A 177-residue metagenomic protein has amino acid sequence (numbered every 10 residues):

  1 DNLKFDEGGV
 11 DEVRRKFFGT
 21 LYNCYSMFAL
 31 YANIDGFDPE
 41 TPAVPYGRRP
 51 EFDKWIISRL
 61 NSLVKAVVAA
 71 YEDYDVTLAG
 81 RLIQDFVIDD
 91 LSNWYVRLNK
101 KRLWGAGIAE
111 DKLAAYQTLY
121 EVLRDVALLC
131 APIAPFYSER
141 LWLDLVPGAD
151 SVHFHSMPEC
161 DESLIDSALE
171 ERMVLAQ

Functional and structural regions predicted by a protein language model:
D1-G47, V146-V152: Catalytic adenosine-cofactor/nucleotide-binding cores of aminoacyl-tRNA synthetases and other
D1-K16, D73, T77-L78, S163-V174: Conserved phosphate-binding loops in nucleotide/dinucleotide-binding enzymes
L3-D6, Y95-K100: Short amphipathic alpha-helical interface patches used for protein-protein assembly/oligomerization
G9-V13, R48, F52, Y71 (+3 more regions): Non-transmembrane, amphipathic alpha-helical segments
D35-K65, R97-Q177: Acidic, turn-prone loop/beta-hairpin segments
V64-V68, E72: Regular secondary-structure segments
V87-I88: Hydrophobic residues within the alpha-helices of tandem HEAT/HEAT-like
